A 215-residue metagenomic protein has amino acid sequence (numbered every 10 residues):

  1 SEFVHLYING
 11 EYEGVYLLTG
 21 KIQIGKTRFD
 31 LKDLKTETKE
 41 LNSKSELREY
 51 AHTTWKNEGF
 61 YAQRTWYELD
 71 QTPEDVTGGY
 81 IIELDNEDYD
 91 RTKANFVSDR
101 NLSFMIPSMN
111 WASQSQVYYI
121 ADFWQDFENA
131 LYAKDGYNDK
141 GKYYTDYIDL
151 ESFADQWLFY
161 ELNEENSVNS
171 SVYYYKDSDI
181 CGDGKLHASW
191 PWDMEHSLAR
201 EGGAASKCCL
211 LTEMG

Functional and structural regions predicted by a protein language model:
S1-G215: Phosphate/dinucleotide-binding and metal-coordinating scaffold of catalytic cores in nucleotide-dependent enzymes
